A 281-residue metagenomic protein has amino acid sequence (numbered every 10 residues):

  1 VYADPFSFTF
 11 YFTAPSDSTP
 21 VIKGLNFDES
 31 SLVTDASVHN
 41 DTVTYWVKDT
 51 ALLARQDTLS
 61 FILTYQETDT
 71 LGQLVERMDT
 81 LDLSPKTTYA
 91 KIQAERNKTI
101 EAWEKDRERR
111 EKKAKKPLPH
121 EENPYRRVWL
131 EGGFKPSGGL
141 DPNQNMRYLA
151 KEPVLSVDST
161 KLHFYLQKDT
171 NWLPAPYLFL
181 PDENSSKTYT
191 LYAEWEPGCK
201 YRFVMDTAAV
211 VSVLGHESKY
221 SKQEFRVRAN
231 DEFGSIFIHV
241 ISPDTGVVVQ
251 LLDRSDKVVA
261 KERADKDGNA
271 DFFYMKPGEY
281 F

Functional and structural regions predicted by a protein language model:
V1-F281: N-terminal targeting or signal-anchor segments and their processing/structural boundaries
